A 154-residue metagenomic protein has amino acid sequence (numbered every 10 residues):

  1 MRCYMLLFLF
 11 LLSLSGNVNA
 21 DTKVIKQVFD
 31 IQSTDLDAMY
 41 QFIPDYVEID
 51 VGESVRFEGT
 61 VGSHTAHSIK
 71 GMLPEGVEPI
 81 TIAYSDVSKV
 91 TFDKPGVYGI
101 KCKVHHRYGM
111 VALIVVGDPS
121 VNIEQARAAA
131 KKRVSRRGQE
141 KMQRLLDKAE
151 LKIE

Functional and structural regions predicted by a protein language model:
M1-Y4: Positively charged n-region of N-terminal signal peptides that target proteins for export
S13-S15: N-terminal signal peptide c-region/cleavage motif recognized by signal peptidases
D21-V51: N-terminal edge beta-strand
K23-V24, I82-E154: Extracellular/periplasmic metallocenter environments
D45, V51, G62, D86 (+1 more regions): Residues that flank catalytic or metal-binding motifs in active/ligand-binding sites
S54, T60-H64, V104-H106: Short, charged beta-turn/beta-strand-edge "cap" motif at the junction between a beta-strand and an adjacent loop
E58-A83: Histidine- and aromatic-enriched segments that form or immediately flank copper-ligand environments
